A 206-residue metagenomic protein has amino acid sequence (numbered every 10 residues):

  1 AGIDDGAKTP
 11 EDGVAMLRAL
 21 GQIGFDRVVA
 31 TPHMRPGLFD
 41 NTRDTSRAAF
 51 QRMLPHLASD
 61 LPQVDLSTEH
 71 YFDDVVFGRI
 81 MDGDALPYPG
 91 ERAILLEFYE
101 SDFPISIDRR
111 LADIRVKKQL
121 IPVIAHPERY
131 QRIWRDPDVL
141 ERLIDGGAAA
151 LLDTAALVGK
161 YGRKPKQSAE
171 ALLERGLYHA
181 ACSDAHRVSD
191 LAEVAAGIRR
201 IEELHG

Functional and structural regions predicted by a protein language model:
A1-A7, E11, D138-I144, L152-A155: Metallo-beta-lactamase
A1-L61: An N-terminally biased module of ancient metal coordination in phosphate/nucleic-acid-related enzymes
R18-G21, R115, L173-E174: Non-catalytic positions within long, well-ordered alpha-helices that form the structural scaffold/packing of enzyme
D26-R27, L120, Y178-H179: Short acidic/polar active-site loop segments enriched in Thr and Asp
T31-H33, R175-E193: Short acidic/histidine-rich active-site segments
M34-L38, Y71-D74, R129-I133, L157-K160 (+1 more regions): Active-site environment of divalent metal-dependent phosphoester hydrolases
F39-L151: Extended substrate/RNA-proximal surfaces in nucleic-acid metabolism proteins
A195-G206: Mid-to-C-terminal alpha-helical segments outside catalytic/metal-binding sites
